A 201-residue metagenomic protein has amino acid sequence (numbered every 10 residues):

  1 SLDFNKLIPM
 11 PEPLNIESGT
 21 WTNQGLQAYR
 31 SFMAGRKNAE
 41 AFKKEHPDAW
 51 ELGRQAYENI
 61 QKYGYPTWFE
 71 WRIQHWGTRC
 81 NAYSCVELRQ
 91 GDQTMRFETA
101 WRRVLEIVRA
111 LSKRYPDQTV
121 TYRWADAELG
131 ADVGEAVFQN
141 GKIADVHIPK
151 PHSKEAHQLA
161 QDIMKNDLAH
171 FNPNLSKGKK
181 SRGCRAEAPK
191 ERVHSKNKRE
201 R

Functional and structural regions predicted by a protein language model:
S1-R201: Intrinsic low-complexity, intrinsically disordered or marginally ordered coil/linker segments
